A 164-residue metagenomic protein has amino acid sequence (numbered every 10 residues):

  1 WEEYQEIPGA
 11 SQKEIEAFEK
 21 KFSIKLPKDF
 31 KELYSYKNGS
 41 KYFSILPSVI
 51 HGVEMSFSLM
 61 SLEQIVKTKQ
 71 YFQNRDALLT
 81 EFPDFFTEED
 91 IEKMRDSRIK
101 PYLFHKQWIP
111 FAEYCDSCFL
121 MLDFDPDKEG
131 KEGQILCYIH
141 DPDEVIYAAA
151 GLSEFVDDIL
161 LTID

Functional and structural regions predicted by a protein language model:
W1-E113, C118: A surface-exposed partner-binding patch
P110, L136, V156: Active-site scaffold segments
A112, F124, G151-L152: Catalytic-core loop-and-flanking beta/alpha module that positions acidic residues for ribose/phosphate chemistry
E113, I139-D141: Short acidic, glycine-rich loop/turn motifs
S117-L120, P142-A149: Short, surface-exposed beta-strand/loop "edge" segments at domain boundaries and coil↔beta transitions
F119-K128, L136-I139: Low-complexity, glycine/alanine/valine/leucine- and proline-rich hydrophobic stretches
V145-I163: Compact, glycine/acidic-enriched structural inserts
